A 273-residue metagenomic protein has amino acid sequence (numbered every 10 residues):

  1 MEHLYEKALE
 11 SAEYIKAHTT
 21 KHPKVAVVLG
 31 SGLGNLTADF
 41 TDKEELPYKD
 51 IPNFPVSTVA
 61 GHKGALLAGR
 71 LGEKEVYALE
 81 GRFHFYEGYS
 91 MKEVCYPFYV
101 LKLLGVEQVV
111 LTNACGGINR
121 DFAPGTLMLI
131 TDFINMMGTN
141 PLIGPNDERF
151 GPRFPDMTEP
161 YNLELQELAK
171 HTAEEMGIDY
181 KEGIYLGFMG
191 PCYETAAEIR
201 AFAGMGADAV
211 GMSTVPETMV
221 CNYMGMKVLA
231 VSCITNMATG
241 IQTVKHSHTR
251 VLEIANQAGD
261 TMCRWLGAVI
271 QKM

Functional and structural regions predicted by a protein language model:
M1-M157: Metabolite-binding pocket within alpha/beta catalytic cores that recognizes anionic/polar moieties
Y14, H18, E164, L168-I178 (+1 more regions): Generic non-transmembrane alpha-helical segments
L101-G105, A203, N222: Non-catalytic positions within long, well-ordered alpha-helices that form the structural scaffold/packing of enzyme
E107-Q108, D208, K227: Short acidic/polar active-site loop segments enriched in Thr and Asp
Q166, T172-D208: Active-site/ligand-binding-proximal alpha/beta "capping" segment
M212-R250: Zn-dependent metallopeptidase/amidohydrolase metal-coordination segment
T239-M273: His/Asp/Glu-rich mid-to-C-terminal helical/loop segments that flank catalytic regions of hydrolases
